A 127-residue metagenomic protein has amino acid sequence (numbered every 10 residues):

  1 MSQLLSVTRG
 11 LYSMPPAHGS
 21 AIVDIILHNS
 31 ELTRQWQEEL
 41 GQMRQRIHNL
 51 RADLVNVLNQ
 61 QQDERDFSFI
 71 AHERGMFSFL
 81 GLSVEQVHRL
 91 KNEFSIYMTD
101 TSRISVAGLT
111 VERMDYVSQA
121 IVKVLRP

Functional and structural regions predicted by a protein language model:
M1-Q37: Conserved core segment of the aminotransferase class I/II
V7-T8, E39, G75, S102 (+1 more regions): Residue-level detector of alpha-helix boundaries and kinks
G10, L32-T33, E64, I96-Y97 (+1 more regions): A general structural signal for well-ordered secondary-structure junctions
L11, P15, Q42, R46 (+1 more regions): Catalytic cores of large soluble enzymes that bind and process phosphate-bearing ligands
P15-A17, F69-H72, M98: A structural signal for short secondary-structure junctions
L27, N56-Q60, L82-P127: PLP-dependent enzyme catalytic core of the Aspartate aminotransferase-like
L32-E93: Conserved PLP-binding catalytic core of the aspartate aminotransferase-like
